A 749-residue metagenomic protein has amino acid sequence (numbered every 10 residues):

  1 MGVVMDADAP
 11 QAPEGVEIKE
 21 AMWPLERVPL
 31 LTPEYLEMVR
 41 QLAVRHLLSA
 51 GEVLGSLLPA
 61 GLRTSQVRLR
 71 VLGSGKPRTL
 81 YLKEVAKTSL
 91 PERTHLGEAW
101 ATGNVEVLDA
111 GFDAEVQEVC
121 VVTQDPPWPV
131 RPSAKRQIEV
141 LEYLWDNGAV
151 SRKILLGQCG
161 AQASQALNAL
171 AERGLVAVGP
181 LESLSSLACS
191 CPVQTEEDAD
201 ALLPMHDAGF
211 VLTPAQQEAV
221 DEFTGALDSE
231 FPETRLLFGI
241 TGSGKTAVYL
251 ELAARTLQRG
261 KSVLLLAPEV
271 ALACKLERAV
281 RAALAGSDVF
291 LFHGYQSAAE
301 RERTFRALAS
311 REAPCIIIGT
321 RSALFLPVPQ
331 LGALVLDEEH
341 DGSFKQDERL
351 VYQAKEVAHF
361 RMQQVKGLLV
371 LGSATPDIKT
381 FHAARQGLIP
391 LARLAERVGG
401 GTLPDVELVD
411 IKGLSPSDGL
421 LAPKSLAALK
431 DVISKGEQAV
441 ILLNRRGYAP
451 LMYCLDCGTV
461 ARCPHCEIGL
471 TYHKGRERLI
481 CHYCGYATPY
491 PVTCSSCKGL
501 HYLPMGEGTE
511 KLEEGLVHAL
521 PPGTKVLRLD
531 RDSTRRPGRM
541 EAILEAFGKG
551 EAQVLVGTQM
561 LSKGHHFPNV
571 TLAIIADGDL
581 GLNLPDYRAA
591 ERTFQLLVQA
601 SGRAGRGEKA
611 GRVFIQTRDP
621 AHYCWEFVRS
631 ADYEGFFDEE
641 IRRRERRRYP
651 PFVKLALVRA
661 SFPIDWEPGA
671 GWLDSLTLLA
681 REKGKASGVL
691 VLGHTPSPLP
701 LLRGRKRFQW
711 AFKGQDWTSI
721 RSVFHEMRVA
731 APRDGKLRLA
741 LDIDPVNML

Functional and structural regions predicted by a protein language model:
M1-S373, T380, R385-G401, S434 (+4 more regions): Accessory, non-ATPase domains that flank or precede helicase/AAA+ motor cores in DNA-metabolism machines
D200-T213, Q217, D221, F231-C315 (+7 more regions): Inter-lobe coupling/hinge segments of SF2-like helicase ATPases
G684-L699: Short, glycine- and small/hydrophobic-rich beta-strand elements in well-ordered beta-sheets
K706: Short beta-strand or tight-loop elements that sit immediately N-terminal to catalytic metal-binding acidic residues
